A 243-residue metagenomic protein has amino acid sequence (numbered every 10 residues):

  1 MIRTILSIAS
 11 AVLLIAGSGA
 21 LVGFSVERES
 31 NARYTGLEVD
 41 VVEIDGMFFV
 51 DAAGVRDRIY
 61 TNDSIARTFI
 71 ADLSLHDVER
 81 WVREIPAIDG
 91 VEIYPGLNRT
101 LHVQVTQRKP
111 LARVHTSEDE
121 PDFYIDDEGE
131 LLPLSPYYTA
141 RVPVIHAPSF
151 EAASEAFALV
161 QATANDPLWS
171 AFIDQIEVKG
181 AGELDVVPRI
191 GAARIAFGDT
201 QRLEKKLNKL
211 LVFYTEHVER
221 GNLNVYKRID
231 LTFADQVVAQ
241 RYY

Functional and structural regions predicted by a protein language model:
M1-V42, F48-E84, D89-Y243: Charged, solvent-exposed interaction patches on well-folded alpha/beta domains that mediate macromolecular contacts
